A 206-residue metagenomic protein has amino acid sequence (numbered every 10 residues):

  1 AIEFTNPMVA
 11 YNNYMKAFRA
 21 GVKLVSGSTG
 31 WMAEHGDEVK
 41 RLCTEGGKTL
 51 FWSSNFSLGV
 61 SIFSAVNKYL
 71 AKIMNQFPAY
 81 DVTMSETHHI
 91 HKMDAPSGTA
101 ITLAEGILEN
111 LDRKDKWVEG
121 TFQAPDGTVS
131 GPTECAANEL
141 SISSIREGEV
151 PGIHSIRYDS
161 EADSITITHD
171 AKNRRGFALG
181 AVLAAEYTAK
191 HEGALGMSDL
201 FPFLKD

Functional and structural regions predicted by a protein language model:
A1-I2, N6: N-terminal Rossmann-like NAD(P) cofactor-binding module of classical short-chain dehydrogenase/reductase
M8-A20, G27-W52, L58-K72: Rossmann-fold NAD(P)-binding glycine/threonine-rich loop
K16-K23, R41, K48, R113 (+3 more regions): Arginine residue identity/basic-tract feature
S26, L50-S53, M84, G196: General beta-strand structural signal in soluble alpha/beta enzymes
S28-T29, F56, R146, A171: Short loop or secondary-structure boundary microenvironments that flank and position key functional residues
G47, W52-S54, L58, N138-S141 (+1 more regions): Glycine-rich, flexible loop/turn motifs
Q76-D206: C-terminal substrate-binding/catalytic lobe of Rossmann-fold NAD(P)-dependent oxidoreductases
